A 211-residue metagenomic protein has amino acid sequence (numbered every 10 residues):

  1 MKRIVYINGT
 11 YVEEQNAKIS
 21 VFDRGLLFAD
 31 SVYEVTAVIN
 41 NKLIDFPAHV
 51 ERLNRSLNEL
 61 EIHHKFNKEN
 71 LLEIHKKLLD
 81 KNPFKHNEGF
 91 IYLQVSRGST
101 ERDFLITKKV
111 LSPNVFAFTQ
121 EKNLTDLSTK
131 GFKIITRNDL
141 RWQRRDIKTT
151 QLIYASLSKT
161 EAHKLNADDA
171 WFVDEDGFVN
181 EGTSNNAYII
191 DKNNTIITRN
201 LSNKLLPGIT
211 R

Functional and structural regions predicted by a protein language model:
M1-D80, F104-R211: Helix-start/capping segments and mature chain N-termini
I74, R97-G98: Acidic, surface-exposed loops and disordered segments
D80-V95, R102: Ordered, amphipathic secondary-structure segments that act as subunit-interaction surfaces in large macromolecular
